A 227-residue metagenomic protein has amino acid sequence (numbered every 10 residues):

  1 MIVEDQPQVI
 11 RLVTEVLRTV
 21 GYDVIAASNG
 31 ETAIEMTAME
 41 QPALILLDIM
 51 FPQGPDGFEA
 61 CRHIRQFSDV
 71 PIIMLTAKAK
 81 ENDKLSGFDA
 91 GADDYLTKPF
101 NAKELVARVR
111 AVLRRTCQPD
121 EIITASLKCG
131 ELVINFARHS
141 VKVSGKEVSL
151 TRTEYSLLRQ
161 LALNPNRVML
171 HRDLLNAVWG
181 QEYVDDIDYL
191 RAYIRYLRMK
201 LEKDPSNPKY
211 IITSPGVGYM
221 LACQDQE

Functional and structural regions predicted by a protein language model:
M1-P119: N-terminal/domain-start alpha-helical segments
G21, P165, W179: Short glycine-rich hinge loops at helix-strand junctions in the catalytic core of two-component histidine kinases
G57, L113-T116, L161, V178 (+1 more regions): Hydrophobic recognition helices of helix-based DNA-binding modules
K103, R167-V178: Short coil-to-helix segment of the ABC ATPase nucleotide-binding domain corresponding to the Q-loop/switch region
A111-V168, R172: Short, Lys/Arg-enriched segments at the junction into DNA-binding effector domains of transcriptional regulators
S149, I194, R198-E227: DNA-binding patch around the recognition helix
E182-D185: Conserved micro-motifs of the catalytic ATP-binding
